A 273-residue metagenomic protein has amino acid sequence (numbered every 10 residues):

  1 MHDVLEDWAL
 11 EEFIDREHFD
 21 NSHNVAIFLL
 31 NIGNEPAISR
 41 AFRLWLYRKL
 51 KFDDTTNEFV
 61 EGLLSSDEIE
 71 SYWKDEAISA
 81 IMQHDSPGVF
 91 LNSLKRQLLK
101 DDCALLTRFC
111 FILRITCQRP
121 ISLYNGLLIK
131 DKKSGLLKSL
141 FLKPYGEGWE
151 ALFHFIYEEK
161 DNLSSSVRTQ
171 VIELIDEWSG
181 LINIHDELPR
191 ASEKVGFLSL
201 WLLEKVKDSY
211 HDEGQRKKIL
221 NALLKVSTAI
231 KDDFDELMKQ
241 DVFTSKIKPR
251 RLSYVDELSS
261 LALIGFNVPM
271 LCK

Functional and structural regions predicted by a protein language model:
M1-E12: Accessory beta->alpha helical hairpin/"wing" motif in late/C-terminal subdomains of nucleic-acid enzymes
D15-K273: Extended amphipathic alpha-helical scaffold segments
